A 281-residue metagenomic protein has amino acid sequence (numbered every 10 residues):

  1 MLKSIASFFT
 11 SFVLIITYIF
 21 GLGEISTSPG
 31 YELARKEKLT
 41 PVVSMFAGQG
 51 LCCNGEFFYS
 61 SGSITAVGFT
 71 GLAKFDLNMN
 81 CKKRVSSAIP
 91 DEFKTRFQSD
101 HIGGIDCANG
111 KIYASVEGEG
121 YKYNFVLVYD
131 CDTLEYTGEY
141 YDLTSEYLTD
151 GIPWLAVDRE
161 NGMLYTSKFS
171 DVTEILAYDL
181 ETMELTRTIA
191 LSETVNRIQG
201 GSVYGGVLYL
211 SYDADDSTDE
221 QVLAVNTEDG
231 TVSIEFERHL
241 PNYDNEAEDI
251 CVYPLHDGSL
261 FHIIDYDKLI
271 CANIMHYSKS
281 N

Functional and structural regions predicted by a protein language model:
I25-G30, Y59-I89: Beta-propeller domains
T27-P41, C81-Q98, Y136-D150, T188-T194 (+1 more regions): Surface-exposed loop and turn segments in beta-propeller and other repeat-based domains that flank or scaffold
T40-T70, H101-G103: Beta-strand-rich domains and repeat architectures in extracellular enzymes and scaffolds, especially beta-propellers
M45-C52, K94-G104, E146-V157, T194-V203 (+1 more regions): Repeated scaffold domains used in trafficking and secretory/extracellular systems, primarily beta-propellers
A47, N80-V116: Blade-loop segments of beta-propeller domains
G55-E56, N109-G110, E160-G162, G205-V207 (+1 more regions): Short coil/turn segments that connect the beta-strands within blades of beta-propeller domains
V67-A73, Y121-V128, V172-A177, S217-V225 (+1 more regions): Structural motif
E193-T227: Loop/turn-rich, solvent-exposed surfaces of beta-rich toroidal or solenoidal domains
